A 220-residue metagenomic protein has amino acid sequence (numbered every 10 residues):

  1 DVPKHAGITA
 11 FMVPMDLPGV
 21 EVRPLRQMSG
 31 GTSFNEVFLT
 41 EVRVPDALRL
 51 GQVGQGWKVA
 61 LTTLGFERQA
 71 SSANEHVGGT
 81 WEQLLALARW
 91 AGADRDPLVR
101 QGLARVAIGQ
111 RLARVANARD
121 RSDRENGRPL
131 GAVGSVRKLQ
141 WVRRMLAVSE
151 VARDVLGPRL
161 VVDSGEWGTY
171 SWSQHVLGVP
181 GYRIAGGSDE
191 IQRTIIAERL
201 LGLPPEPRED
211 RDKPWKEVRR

Functional and structural regions predicted by a protein language model:
D1-A86, L203-R220: FAD-binding core of flavoproteins
G65-R220: Alpha-helical interface subdomain recognition
